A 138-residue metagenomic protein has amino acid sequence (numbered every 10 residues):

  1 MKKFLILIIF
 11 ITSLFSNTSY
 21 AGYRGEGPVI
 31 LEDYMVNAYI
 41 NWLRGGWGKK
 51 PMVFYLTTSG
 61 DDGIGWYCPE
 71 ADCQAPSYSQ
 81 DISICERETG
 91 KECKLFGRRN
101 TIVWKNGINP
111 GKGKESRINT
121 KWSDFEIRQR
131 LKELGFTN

Functional and structural regions predicted by a protein language model:
F4-S16: Sec-dependent N-terminal signal peptides
A21-N138: Secreted/extracellular ectodomain signature
